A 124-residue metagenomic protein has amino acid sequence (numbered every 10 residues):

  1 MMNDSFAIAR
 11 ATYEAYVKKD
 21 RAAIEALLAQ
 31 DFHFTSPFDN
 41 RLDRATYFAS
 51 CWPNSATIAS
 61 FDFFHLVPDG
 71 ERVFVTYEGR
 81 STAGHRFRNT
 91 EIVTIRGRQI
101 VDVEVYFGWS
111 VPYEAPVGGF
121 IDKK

Functional and structural regions predicted by a protein language model:
M1-A26, Q30, G119-K124: Short, low-complexity N-terminal intrinsically disordered segments enriched in polar/charged residues
D4, V17, T35-P37, F48-K124: A beta-strand edge to alpha-helix "cap/lid" segment located at domain peripheries
E25, R44, F48-A49: Short, well-structured alpha-helical segments
N40-L42: Acidic-and-aromatic substrate-binding clefts and catalytic sites of carbohydrate-active enzymes
